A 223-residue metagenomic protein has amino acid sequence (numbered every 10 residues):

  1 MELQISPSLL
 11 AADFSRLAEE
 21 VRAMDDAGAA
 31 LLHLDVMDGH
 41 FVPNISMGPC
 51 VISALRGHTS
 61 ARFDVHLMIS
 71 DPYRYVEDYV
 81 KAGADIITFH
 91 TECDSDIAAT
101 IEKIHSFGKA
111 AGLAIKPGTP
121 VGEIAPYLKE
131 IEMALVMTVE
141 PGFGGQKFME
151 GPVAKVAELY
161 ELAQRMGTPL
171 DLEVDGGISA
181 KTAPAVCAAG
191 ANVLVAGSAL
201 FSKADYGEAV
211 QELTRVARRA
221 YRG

Functional and structural regions predicted by a protein language model:
M1-T88, C93-D96, K103-S106, A110-A111 (+8 more regions): Conserved N-terminal beta1-alpha1 strand-loop-helix module at the mouth
A84-E92, C187-A196: Short, electropositive alpha-helical surface patch
H90-T91, K116, M137-E140, G197-S198: Short beta->alpha connector loops at strand-helix junctions that form conserved, small/polar/Pro-enriched
I101-K103, T119: Predominantly soluble domains enriched in secretory-pathway, periplasmic, or organellar proteins
A110-A114, G118: Internal catalytic-core helix/loop-beta-alpha segment that presents or stabilizes conserved functional determinants
G118-P120, S179: Short acidic loop-to-helix transition motifs that present clustered carboxylates
E140, K147-V193, A199: Active-site/ligand-binding-proximal alpha/beta "capping" segment
